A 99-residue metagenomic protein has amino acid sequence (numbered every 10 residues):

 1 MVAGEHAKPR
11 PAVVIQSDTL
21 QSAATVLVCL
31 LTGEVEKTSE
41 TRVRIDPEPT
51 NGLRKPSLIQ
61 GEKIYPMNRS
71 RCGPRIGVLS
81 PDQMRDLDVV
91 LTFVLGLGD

Functional and structural regions predicted by a protein language model:
M1-D99: Conserved functional hotspots at enzyme active or ligand-binding sites that engage polyanionic ligands
